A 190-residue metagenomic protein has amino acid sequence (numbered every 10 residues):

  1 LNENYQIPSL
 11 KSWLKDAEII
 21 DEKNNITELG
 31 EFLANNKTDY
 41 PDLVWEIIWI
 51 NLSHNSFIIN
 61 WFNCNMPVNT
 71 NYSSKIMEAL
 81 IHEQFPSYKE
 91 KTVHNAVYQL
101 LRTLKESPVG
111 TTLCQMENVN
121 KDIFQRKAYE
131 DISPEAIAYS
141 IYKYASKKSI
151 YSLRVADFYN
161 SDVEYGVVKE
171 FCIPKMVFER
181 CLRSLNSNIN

Functional and structural regions predicted by a protein language model:
L1-N190: Donor-sugar nucleotide-binding helix/loop cap in glycosyltransferases
